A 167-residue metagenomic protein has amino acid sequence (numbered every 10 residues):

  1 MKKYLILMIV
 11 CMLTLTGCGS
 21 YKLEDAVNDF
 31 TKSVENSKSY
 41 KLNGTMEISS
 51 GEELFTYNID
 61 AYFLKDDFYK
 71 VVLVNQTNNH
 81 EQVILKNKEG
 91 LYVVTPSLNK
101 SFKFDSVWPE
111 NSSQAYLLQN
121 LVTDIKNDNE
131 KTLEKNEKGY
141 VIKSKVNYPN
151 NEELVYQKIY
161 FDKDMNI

Functional and structural regions predicted by a protein language model:
M1-Y4, I9: Positively charged n-region of N-terminal signal peptides that target proteins for export
C11-F68, T132: N-terminal leader/targeting segments and the immediate start of mature chains
K32-E35, L121-K126: Soluble sensory domains of the PAS superfamily and closely related sensory modules
K38-N43, K65-V72, N136-K143, I167: Short, hydrophobic/aromatic-rich segments at coil-to-beta transitions
E52-L54, Q76-E81, N150-E152: Solvent-exposed loop/turn segments connecting transmembrane beta-strands in outer-membrane beta-barrel proteins
N58-Y116: An acidic-aromatic
N75, K135-I167: Gly/Pro-enriched, hydrophobic low-complexity segments that function as extracytoplasmic propeptides/linkers
D128-K135: Short amphipathic beta-strand and strand-loop transition segments with alternating hydrophobic
